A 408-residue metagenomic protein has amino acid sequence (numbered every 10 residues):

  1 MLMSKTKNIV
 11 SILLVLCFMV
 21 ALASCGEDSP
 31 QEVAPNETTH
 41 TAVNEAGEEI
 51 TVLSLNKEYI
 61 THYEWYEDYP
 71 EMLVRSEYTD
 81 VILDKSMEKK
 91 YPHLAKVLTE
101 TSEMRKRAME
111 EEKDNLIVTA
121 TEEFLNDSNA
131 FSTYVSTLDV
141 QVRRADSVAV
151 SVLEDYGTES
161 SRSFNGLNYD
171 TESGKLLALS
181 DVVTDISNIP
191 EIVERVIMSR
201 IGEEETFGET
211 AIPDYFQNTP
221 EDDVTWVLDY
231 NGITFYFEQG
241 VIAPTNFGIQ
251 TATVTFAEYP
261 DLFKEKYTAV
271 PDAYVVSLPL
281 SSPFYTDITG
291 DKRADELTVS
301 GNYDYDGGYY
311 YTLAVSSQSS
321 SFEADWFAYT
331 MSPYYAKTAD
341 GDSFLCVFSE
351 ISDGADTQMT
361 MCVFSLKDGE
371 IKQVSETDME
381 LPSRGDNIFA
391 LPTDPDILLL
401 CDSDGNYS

Functional and structural regions predicted by a protein language model:
L2-L13: Bacterial N-terminal signal peptides that target proteins for export
V20-S24: C-terminal motif of bacterial Sec signal peptides marking the signal peptidase cleavage site
G26-T289, E296-L313, S320-K337, F348-E350 (+2 more regions): Compositionally biased intrinsically disordered regions enriched in Thr/Gly
K175-L176, G369-V374: Beta-strand initiation motifs
K292-A294, D342-S343: Glycine-aliphatic tripeptides that mark coil-to-beta-strand junctions in extracellular and membrane proteins
Y329-K337, L381-A390: Conserved beta-propeller blade repeats
E376-E380: Short loop/turn motifs that cap or connect beta-strands within the blades of beta-propeller-type repeat domains
